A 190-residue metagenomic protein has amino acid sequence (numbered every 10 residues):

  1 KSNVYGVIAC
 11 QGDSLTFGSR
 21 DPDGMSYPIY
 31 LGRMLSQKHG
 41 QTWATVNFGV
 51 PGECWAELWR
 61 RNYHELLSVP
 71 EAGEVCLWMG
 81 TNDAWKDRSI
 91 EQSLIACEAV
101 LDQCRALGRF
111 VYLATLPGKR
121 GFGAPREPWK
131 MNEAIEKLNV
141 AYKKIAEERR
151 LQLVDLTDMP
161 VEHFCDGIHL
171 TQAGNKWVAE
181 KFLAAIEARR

Functional and structural regions predicted by a protein language model:
K1-P51, Y63-E71: Serine-esterase "nucleophile elbow" of acetyl-processing enzymes
D13, S19, V50-E53, T81 (+2 more regions): Gly/Ser/Thr-rich helix-start
R33-Q41, E57-R190: Alpha-helical cap/lid subdomain in secreted, periplasmic, or secretory-pathway luminal O-acyl-processing enzymes
